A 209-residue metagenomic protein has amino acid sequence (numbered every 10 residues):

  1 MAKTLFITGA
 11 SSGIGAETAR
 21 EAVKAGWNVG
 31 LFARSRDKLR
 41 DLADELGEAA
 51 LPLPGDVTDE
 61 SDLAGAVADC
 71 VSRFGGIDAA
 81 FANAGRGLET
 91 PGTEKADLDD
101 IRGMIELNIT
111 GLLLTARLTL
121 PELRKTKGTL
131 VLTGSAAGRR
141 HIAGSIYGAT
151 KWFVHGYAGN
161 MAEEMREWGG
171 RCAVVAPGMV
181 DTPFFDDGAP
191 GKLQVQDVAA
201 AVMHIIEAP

Functional and structural regions predicted by a protein language model:
S11-S12: Conserved glycine-rich cofactor-binding loop
A25-D41: Conserved glycine-rich Rossmann-like NAD(P)H-binding loop of the short-chain dehydrogenase/reductase
P54-G65, L98: The beta1-alpha1 cofactor-binding region of Rossmann-like NAD(H)/NADP(H)-dependent oxidoreductases
P91-T93, D97-I105: Substrate-binding pocket helix/loop in short-chain dehydrogenase/reductase
A116, T150: Active-site helix of classical SDR
S135: Residue(s) in the substrate-gating loop at a strand-loop-helix junction that position the organic substrate next
E167-G170, V174-V175, A189-P209: C-terminal helical subdomain
